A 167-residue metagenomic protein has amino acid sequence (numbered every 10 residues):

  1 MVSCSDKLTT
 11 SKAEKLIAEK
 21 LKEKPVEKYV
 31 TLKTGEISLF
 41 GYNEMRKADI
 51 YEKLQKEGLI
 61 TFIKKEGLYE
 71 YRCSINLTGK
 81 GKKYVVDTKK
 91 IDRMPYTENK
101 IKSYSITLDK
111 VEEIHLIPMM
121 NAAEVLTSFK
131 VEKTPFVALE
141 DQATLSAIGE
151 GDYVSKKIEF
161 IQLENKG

Functional and structural regions predicted by a protein language model:
V2-S3: C-terminal motif of bacterial Sec signal peptides marking the signal peptidase cleavage site
T9-Y29, D87-T97: Short, non-transmembrane alpha-helical segments in secretory-pathway proteins
K22-K53: Post-signal-peptide N-terminal segment of Sec-exported extracytoplasmic proteins
M45-I63, G67: Basic amphipathic alpha-helical segments that dock to polyanions
T61, E124-L126, V131-E132, A138-L139 (+1 more regions): Short beta-strand edge/turn micro-motifs at domain boundaries
I63-K102: Accessory beta->alpha helical hairpin/"wing" motif in late/C-terminal subdomains of nucleic-acid enzymes
V86-L126, K130-E132: Extended amphipathic alpha-helical interaction segments
